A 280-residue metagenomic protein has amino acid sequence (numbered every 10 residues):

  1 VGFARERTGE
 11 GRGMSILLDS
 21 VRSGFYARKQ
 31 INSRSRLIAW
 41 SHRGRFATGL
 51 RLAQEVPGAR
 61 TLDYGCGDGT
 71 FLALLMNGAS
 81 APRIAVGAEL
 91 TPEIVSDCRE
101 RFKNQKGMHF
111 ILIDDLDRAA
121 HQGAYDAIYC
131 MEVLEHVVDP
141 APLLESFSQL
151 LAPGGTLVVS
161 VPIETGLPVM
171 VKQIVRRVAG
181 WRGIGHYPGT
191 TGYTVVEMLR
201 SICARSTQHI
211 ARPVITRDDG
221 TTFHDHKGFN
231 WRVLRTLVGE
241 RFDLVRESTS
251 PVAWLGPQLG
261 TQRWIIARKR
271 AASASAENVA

Functional and structural regions predicted by a protein language model:
G9-G11: N-terminal auxiliary segments of SAM/dcSAM-dependent transferases
S15-G44, E93, D114-D117, V138-A152 (+1 more regions): S-adenosyl-L-methionine-dependent methyltransferase catalytic module, highlighting the catalytic core
F46-V169, V238, W264-R270: Conserved SAM-binding loop
S273-A280: Flexible, glycine-/basic-rich loop-and-beta segments that form/coincide with the SAM-dependent methyltransferase
